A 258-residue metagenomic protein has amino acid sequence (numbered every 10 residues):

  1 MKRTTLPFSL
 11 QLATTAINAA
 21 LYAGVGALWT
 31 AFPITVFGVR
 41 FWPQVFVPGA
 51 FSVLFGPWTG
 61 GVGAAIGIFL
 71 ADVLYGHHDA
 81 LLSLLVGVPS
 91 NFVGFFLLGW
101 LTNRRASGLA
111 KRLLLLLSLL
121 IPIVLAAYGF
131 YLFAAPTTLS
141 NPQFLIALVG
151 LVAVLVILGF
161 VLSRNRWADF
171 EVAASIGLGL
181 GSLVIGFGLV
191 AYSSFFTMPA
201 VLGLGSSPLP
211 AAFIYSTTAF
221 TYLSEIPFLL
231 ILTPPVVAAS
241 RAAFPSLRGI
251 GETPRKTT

Functional and structural regions predicted by a protein language model:
M1-T258: Loop-helix junctions at membrane interfaces
